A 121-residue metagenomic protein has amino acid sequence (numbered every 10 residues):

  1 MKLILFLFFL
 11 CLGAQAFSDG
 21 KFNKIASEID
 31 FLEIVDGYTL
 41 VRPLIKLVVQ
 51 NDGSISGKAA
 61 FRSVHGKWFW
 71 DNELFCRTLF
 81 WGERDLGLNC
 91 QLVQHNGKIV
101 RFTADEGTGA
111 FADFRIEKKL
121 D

Functional and structural regions predicted by a protein language model:
K2-L3, A26: Hydrophobic alpha-helical segments and their boundary regions
L3-L12: Sec-dependent N-terminal signal peptides
A14-D121: Lipid interaction determinants
